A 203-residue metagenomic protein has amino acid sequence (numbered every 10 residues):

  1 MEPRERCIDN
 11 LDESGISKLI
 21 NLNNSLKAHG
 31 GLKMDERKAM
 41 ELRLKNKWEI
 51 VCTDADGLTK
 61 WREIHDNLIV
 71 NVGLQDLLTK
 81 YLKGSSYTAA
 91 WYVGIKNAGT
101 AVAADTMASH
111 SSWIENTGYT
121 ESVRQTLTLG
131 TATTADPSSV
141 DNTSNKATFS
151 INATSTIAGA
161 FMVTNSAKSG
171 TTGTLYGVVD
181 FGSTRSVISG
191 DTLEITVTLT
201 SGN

Functional and structural regions predicted by a protein language model:
M1-A158, T164-N203: Small cysteine-rich, disulfide-bonded extracellular modules of the LU/uPAR three-finger superfamily and closely related
